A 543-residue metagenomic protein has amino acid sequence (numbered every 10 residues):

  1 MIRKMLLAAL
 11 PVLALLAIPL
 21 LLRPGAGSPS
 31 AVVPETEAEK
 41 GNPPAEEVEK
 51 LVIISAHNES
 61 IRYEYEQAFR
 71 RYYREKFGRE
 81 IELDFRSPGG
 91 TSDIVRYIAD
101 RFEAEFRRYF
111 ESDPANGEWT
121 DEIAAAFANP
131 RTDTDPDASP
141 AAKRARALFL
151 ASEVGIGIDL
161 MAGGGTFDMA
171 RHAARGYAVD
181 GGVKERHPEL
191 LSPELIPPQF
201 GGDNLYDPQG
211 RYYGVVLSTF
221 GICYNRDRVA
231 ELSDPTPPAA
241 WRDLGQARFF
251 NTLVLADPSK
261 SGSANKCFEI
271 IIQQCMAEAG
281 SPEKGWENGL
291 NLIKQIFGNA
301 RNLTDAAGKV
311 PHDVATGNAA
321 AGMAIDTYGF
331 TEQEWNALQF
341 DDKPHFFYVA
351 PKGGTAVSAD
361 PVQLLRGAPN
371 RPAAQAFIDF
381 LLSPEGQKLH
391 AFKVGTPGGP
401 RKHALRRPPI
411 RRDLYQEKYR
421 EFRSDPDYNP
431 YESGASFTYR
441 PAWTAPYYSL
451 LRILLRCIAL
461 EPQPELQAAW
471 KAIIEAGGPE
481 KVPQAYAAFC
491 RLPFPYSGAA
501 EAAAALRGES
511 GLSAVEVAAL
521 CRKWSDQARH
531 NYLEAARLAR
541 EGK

Functional and structural regions predicted by a protein language model:
L20, P24, P29-M169: Early extracytoplasmic/lumenal segment of secretory-pathway proteins
V52, R242-S263, I270-S281: Short loop->beta-strand "edge-of-pocket" segments that line small-molecule binding or catalytic clefts across diverse
T134-A162, A174, A178-C223, R242 (+1 more regions): A structural signal for short loop-to-beta-strand junctions that line the ligand-binding cleft of periplasmic/secreted
L195-P198, S218, L290-I296, F340-R366 (+1 more regions): Periplasmic-binding protein-like
C223-R228, Q273, V357-P372, L389-H390: A bilobed periplasmic-binding-protein/Venus flytrap-type ligand-binding module shared by bacterial periplasmic
I270, E278-K343, K388-L389: Ligand-binding pocket segment of bilobal, Venus flytrap-like solute-binding proteins
L365-G434, T438: Mature extracytoplasmic/periplasmic domains
I410-K543: Long, charged, low-complexity terminal extensions
